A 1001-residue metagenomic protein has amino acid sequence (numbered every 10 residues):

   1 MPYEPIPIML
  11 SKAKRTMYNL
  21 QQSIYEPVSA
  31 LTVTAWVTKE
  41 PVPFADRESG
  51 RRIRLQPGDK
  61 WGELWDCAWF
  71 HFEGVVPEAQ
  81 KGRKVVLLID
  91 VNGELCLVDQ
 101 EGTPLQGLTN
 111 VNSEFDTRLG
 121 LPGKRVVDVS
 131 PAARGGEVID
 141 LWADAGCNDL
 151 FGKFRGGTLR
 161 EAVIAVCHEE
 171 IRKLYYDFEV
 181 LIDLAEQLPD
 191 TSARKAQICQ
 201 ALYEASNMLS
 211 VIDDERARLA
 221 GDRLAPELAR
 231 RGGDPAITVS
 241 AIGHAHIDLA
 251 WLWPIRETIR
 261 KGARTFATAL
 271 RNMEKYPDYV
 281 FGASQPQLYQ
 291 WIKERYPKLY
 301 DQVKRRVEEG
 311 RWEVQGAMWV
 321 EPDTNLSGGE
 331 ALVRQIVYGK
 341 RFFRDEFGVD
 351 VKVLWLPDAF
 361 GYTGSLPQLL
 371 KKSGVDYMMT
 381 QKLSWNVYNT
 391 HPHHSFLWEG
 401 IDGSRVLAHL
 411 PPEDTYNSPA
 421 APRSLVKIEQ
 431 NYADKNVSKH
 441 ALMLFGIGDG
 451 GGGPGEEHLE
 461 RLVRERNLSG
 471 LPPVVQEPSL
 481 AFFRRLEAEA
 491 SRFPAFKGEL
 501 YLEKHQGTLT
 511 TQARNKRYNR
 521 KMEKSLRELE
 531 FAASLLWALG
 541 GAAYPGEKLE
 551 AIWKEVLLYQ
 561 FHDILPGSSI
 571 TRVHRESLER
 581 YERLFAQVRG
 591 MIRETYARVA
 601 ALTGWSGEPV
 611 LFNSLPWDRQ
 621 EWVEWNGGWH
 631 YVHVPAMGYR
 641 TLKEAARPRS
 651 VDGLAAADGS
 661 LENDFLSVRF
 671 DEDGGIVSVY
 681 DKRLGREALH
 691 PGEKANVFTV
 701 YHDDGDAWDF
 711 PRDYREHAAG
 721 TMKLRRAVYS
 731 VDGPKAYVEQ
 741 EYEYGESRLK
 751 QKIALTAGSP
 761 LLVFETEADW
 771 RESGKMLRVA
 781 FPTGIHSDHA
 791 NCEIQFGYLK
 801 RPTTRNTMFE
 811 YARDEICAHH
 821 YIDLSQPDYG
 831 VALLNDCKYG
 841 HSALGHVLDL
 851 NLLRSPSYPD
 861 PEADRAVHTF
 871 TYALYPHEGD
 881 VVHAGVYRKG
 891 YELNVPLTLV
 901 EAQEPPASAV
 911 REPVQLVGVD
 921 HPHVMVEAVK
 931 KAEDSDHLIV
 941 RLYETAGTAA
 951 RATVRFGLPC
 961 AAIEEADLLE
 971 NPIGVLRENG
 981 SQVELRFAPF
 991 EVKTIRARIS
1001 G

Functional and structural regions predicted by a protein language model:
M1-I53: Accessory carbohydrate-binding/adhesion or oligomerization-edge regions at the termini of glycan-active proteins
K60-E78: Short beta-strands within extracellular/lumenal beta-sheet-rich domains
K81-V98, L141, V610-F612, V954: Aromatic-lined ligand-binding clefts that engage carbohydrates, nucleic acids, or primary amines
V111-L121, I164, N207-A217, A245-K261 (+7 more regions): The substrate-binding groove and active-site-proximal loops of carbohydrate-active enzymes, especially glycoside
R125-E215, D234, T238-S240, A245-I247 (+6 more regions): Active-site and substrate-binding clefts of carbohydrate-active enzymes
L224-A241, K261-Y276, W291-V351, G364-K372 (+2 more regions): Catalytic alpha-helical scaffold of carbohydrate-active enzymes acting on polysaccharides/glycoconjugates
T324-F342, P412-A433, H717, A736: Alpha-helical scaffold elements lining the catalytic groove of polysaccharide deacetylases
L366-K372, W385, H394-S395, L468-G470 (+5 more regions): C-terminal (or distal) subdomains of carbohydrate-active enzymes
